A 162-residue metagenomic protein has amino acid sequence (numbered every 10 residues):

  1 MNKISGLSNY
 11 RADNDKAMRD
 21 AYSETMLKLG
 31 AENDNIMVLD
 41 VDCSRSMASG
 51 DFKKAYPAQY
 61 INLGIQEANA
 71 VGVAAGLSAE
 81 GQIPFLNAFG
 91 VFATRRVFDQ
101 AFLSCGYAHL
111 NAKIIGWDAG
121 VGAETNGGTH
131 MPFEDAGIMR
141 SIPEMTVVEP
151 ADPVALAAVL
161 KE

Functional and structural regions predicted by a protein language model:
M1-E162: Thiamine diphosphate
